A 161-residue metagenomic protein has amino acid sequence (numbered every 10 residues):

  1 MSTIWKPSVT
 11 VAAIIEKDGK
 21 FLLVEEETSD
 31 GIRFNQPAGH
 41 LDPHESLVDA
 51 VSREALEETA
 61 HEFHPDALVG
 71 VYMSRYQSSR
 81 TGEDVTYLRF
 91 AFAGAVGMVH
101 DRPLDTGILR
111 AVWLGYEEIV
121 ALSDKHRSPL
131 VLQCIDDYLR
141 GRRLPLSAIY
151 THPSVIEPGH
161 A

Functional and structural regions predicted by a protein language model:
M1-L22: Conserved N-terminal beta-strand and adjoining loop/helix that marks the start of the Nudix/MutT-like hydrolase domain
W5, G31-I32, Y72-Q77: Short, solvent-exposed loop/turn segments at secondary-structure junctions
I14, L23, V71, A91-A93 (+1 more regions): Conserved hydrophobic/aromatic beta-strand scaffold that supports enzyme active sites
K17-E57: Conserved Nudix-box catalytic region and its N-terminal flanking loop in Nudix hydrolases and closely related
G31-F34, T106-A161: Nudix hydrolase/Nudix homology domain
L41-H64, R75-R127, H160-A161: Unchanged
